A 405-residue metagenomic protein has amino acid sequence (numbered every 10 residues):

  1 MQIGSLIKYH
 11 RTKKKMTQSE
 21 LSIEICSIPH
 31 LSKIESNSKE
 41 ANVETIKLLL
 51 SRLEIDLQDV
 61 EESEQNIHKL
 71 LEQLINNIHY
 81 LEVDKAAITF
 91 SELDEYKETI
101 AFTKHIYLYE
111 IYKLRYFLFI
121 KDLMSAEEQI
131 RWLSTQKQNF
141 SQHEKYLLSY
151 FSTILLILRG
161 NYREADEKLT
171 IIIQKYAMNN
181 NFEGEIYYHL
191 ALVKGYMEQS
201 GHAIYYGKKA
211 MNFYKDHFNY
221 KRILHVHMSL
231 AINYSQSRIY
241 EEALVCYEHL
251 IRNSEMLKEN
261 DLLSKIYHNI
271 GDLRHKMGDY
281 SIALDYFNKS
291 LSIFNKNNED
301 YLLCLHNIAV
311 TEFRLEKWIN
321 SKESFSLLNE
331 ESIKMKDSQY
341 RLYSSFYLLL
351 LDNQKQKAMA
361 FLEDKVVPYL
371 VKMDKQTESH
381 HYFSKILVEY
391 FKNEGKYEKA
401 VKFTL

Functional and structural regions predicted by a protein language model:
M1-K13: A short, Lys/Arg-rich alpha-helix, primarily the initiator
K14-K33: Short alpha-helical DNA-recognition segment
N42-D59, G395: DNA major-groove recognition helix of helix-turn-helix/homeodomain DNA-binding modules
H68, L108, L147, E185 (+6 more regions): Residue register of alpha-helical TPR repeats
Y80, I120, R159, M197 (+8 more regions): Structural motif corresponding to the intra-repeat A-B loop/turn of tetratricopeptide repeats
S91-E98, I130-Q138, T170-A177, K208-N219 (+6 more regions): Amphipathic alpha-helical segments of tetratricopeptide repeats
